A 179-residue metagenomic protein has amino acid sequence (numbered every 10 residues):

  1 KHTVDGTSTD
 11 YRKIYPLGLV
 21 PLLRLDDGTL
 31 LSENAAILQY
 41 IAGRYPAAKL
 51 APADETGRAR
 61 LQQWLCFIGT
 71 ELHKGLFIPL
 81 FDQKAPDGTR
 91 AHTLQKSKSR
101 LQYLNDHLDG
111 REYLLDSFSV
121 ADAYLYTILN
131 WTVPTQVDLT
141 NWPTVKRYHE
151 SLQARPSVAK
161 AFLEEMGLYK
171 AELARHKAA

Functional and structural regions predicted by a protein language model:
K1-K98, P143, A179: GST-like domain detector, emphasizing the conserved glutathione-binding G-site in the N-terminal thioredoxin-like
V4-D5, R147, G167: Positions that flank functional sites
S8, S151, A171-E172: Short Asp/Glu-rich motifs
Y11, Y15, Y40, Y45 (+5 more regions): Sequence-level detector for tyrosine residue identity
G28, I128, M166: Flexible loop residues that form catalytic and substrate-binding hotspots at small-molecule/glycan-binding clefts
A53, K160-L168: Short, flexible loop/turn segments with low-complexity composition
W64-S157, A161-L163: GST-like fold's C-terminal all-alpha helical module
E165-A179: Acidic/histidine-enriched, glycine/proline-rich intrinsically disordered or flexible terminal extensions
